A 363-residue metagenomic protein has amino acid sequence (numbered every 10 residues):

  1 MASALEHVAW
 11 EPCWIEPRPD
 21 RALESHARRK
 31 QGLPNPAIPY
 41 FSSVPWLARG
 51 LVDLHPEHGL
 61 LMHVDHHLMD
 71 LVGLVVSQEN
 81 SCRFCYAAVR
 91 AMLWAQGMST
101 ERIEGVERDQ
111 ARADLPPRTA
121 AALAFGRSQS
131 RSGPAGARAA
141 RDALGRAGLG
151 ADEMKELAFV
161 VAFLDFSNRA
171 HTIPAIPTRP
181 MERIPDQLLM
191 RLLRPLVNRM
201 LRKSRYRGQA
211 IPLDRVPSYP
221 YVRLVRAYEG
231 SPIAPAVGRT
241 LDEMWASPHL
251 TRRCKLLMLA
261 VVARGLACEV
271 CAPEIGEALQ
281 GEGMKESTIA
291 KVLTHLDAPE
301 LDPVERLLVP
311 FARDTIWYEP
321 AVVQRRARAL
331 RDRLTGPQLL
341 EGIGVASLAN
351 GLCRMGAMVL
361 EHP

Functional and structural regions predicted by a protein language model:
M1-L68, W94, E101-E104, I176-C254 (+2 more regions): Secretory/endomembrane lumenal or extracellular ectodomains immediately following the signal peptide
P34-Y40, H67-E79, A111, A151 (+5 more regions): Alpha-helical scaffold segments that form or flank carboxylate-/histidine-based iron centers
W46-L51, S81-C85, S130-A139, P232-G238 (+2 more regions): Short acidic alpha-helix initiation/capping motifs at coil-to-helix transition points, especially at protein N-termini
V72-Q96, I103-E104, V160-S167, K255-A278 (+3 more regions): Short, thiol/selenol-centered motifs that function as redox-active sites or metal-ligating centers
R102-R108, K155-L157, T288-T294, G342: Beta-strand segments within the central parallel beta-sheet cores of soluble alpha/beta enzyme folds
V106-P117, L293-D302: Acidic/His metal-coordination segments adjacent to aromatic residues that form catalytic metal sites in metalloenzymes
R118-F159, V304-G344: Acidic/histidine-rich alpha-helical segments that form the ligand environment of transition-metal centers
R138-R141, H171-N198, A321-Q338, A357-P363: Long, compositionally biased
